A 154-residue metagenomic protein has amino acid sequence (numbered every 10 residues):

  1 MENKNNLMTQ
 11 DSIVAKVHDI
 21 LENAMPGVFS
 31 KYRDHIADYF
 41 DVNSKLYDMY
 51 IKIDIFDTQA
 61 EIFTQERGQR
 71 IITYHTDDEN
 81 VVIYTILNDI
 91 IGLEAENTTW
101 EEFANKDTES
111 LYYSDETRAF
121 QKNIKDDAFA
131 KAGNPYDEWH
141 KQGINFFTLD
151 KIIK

Functional and structural regions predicted by a protein language model:
M1-K52: N-terminal "first-domain core" detector
E2-N6, E96-K154: Intrinsically disordered, low-complexity, charge-dense segments enriched in Lys/Arg and Glu/Asp interspersed
L7, H75-T76: Conserved aromatic
K31, D38, M49, I83 (+2 more regions): Intrinsically disordered, low-complexity N-terminal regions enriched in serine/proline/glycine with scattered basic
V42-R70: Short aromatic-glycine-(Arg/Gly/Cys) micro-motifs in beta-strand/loop hairpins
I71-I72, F129: Alpha-helical interaction segments
T76-N97: Ampiphathic alpha-helical segments that act as solvent-exposed interaction surfaces
